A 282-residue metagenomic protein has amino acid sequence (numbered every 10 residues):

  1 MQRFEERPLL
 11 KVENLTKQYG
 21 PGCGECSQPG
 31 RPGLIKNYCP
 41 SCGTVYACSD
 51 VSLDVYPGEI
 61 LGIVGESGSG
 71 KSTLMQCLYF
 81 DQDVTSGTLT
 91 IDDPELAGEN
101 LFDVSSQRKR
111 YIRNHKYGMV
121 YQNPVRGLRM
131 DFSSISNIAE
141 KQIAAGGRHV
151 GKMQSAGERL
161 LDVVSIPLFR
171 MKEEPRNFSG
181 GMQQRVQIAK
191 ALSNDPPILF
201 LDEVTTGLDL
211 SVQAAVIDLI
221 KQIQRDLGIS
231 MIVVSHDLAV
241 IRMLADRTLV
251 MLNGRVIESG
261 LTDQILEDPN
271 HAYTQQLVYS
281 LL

Functional and structural regions predicted by a protein language model:
M1, L9-E13, N114-Y117, I166 (+2 more regions): C-terminal boundary and immediately downstream tail of ABC-type ATPase nucleotide-binding domains
R31-L34, K152-F169: Conserved ABC ATPase "signature" region
Y79: Helix-to-loop junction immediately C-terminal to a conserved catalytic motif
T88-Y111, I265: ABC ATPase NBD Q-loop/coupling interface
E174-F178, M182: Conserved ABC ATPase signature
I241-M243: A short, surface-exposed alpha-helical micro-motif characterized by mixed small hydrophobic and charged/polar residues
V256-G260: ABC ATPase "signature
